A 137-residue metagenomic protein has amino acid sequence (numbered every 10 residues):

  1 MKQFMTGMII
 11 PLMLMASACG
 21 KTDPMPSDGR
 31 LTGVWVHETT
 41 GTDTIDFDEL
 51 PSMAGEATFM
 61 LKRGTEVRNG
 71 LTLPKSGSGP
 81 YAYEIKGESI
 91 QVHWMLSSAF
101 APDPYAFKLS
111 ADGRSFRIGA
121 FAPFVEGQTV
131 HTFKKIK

Functional and structural regions predicted by a protein language model:
K2-I9: Sec-dependent signal peptide recognition, specifically the positively charged N-region followed immediately by
M15-A18: C-terminal motif of bacterial Sec signal peptides marking the signal peptidase cleavage site
G20, P24, G77-Y83, G87 (+1 more regions): Edge beta-strand at a domain terminus
G20-V36: N-terminal helix-cap/turn-to-beta initiation motif at the start of protein domains
W35-H37, I90-S97, R117-F121: Short beta-strand segments that buttress and anchor functional surface loops
T40-D46, P74-G79, F100-Y105, E126-V130: Short, surface-exposed coil-to-beta transition loops
T42-Q91, M95: N-terminal glycine/threonine-rich, aromatic-flanked beta-hairpin/loop signature
S89-L109: An anionic, turn-rich surface loop/hairpin at beta-sheet edges that serves as a generic interaction/coordination patch
